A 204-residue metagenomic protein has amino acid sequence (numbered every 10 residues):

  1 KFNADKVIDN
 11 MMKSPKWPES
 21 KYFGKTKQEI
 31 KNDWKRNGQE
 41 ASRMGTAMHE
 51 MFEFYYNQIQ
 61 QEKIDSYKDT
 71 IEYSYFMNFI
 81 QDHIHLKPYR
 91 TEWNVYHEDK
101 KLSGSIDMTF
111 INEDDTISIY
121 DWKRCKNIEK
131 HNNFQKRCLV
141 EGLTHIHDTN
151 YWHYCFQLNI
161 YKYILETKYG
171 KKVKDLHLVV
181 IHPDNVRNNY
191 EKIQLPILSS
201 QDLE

Functional and structural regions predicted by a protein language model:
K1-A47: Charged, glycine-rich intrinsically disordered N-terminal tails and low-complexity linkers that flank
F2, K13-W17, F54-Q58, D82 (+2 more regions): A structural signal for alpha-helix termini and helix-coil/disorder junctions
D9, Y75-N78, I84, I193-P196 (+1 more regions): Intrinsic-disorder/low-complexity peptide segments enriched for small residues
K13, P18-E19, I30, M51 (+5 more regions): A general marker of short, structured functional hotspots
G24-D33, G142-Y154, E191: Glycine-rich, flexible loop segments associated with nucleotide phosphate handling
I30-L143: Catalytic cores of nuclease domains that cleave nucleic-acid phosphodiester backbones
H147-E204: Metal-dependent nuclease catalytic regions and adjoining charged, substrate-binding loops involved in nucleic-acid end
